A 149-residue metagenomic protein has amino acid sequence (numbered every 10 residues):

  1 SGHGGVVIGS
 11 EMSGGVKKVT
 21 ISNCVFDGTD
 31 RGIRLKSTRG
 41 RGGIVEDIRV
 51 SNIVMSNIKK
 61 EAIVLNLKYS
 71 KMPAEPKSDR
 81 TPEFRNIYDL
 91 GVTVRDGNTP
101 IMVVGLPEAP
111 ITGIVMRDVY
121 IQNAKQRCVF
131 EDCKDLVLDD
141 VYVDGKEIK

Functional and structural regions predicted by a protein language model:
S1-K149: Extracellular/periplasmic carbohydrate-active domains that bind, remodel, or depolymerize complex polysaccharides
